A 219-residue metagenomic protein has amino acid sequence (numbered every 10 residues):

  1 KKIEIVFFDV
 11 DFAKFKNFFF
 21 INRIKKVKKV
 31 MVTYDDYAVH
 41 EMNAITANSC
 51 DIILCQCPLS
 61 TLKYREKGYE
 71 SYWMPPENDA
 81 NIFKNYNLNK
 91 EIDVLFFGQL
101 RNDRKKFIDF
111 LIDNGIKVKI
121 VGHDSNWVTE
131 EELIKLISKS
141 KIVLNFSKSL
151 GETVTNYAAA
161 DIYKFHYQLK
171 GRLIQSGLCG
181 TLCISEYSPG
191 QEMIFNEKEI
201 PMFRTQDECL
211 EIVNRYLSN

Functional and structural regions predicted by a protein language model:
K1, P58, E66-G68, W127-N219: Catalytic binding pocket for nucleotide-activated donors in carbohydrate/polymer assembly enzymes
K1-G68, N81-F83: Extended catalytic core of nucleotide-activated donor transferases of GT-like folds
D11-K14, D35-V39, L59-T61, E77-N81 (+6 more regions): Short, solvent-exposed loop/turn segments at secondary-structure junctions
K28, I52, E70, D93 (+1 more regions): Proline-centered loop/turn at the N-terminus of a beta-strand
V32, L95-F97, V121, C179 (+1 more regions): Short hydrophobic segments within beta-strands
N48-I52, V94, E199: Short active-site oxyanion
E77-I142, K148-A158, Y163: Conserved catalytic-core segment of nucleotide-activated headgroup transferases in glycan assembly
